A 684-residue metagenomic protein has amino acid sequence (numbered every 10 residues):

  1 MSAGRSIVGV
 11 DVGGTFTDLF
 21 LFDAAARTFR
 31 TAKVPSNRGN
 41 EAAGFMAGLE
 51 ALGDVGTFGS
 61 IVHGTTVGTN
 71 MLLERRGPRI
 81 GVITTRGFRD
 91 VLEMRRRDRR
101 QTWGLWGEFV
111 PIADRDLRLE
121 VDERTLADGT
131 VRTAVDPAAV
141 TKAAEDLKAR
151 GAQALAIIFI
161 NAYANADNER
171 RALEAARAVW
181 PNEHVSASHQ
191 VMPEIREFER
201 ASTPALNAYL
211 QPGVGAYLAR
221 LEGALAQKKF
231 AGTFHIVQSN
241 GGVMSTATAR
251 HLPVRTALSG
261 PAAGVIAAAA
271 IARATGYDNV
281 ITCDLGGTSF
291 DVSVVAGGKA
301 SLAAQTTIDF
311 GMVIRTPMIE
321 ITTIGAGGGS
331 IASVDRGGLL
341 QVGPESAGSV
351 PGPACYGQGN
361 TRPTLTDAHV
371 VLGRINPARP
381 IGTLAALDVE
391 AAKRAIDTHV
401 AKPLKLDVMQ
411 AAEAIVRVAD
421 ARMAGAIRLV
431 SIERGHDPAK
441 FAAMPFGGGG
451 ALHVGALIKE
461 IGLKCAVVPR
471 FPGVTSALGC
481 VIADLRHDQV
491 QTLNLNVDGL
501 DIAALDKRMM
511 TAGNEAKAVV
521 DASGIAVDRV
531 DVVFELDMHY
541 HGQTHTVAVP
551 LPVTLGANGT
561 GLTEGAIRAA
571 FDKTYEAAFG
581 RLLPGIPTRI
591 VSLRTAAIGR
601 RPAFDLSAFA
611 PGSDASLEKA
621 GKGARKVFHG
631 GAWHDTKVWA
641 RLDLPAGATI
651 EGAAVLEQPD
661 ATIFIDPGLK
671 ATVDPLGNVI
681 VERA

Functional and structural regions predicted by a protein language model:
M1-G81, T133-A156, E169-S188, P212-N240 (+10 more regions): N-terminal glycine/serine-rich phosphate-binding loop of ATP-dependent small-molecule kinases, especially carbohydrate
S2-G4, V12, A138, K142-D146 (+10 more regions): C-terminal, non-catalytic interaction/recognition modules in large multi-subunit enzymes and RNPs
G9, F16-F20, R30-T31, P35-E41 (+8 more regions): Conserved phosphate-binding loops in N-terminal lobes of ATP-dependent enzymes of the actin/Hsp70/sugar-kinase
L19, R30-N37, G81-G87, G107-E108 (+4 more regions): Glycine-rich phosphate-binding loop of actin/hexokinase-like ATP-binding domains
A24, T85-G87, I160-A162, Q190-V191 (+7 more regions): Short, ordered loop/turn segments at secondary-structure junctions
A42, A51-L52, H189-R196, R200 (+5 more regions): ATP-dependent carbohydrate kinase catalytic cores
G68, A156-N165, N207-L210, A412-R417 (+1 more regions): Conserved short loop/turn motifs at secondary-structure junctions
I158-P204, A208, R379, L551-V553 (+2 more regions): Terminal amphipathic helices with adjacent charged low-complexity linkers/tails
